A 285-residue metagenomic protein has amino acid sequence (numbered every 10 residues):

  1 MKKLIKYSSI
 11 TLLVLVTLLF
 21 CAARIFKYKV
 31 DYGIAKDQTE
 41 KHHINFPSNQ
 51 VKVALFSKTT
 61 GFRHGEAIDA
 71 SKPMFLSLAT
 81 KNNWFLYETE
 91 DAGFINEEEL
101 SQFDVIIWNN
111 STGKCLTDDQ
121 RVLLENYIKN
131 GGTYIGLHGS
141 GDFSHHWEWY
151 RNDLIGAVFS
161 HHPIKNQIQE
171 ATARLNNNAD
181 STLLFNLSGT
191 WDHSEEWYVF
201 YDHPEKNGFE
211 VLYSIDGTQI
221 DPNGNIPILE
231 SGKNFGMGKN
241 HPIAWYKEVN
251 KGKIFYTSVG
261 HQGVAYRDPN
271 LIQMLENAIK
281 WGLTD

Functional and structural regions predicted by a protein language model:
M1-T17: N-terminal Sec-pathway targeting helices
Y7, L13, A22-S48, Q219-D221 (+2 more regions): Extracellular ligand-binding/catalytic regions of CAZymes and related secreted enzymes and adhesion modules
N49-F62: Short beta-strand segments enriched in small/hydrophobic residues
T59-F62, A92-I95, S111-C115, Y134 (+5 more regions): Solvent-exposed loop/turn segments at secondary-structure junctions within structured extracellular/periplasmic domains
G65-S144: Helical hinge/lid and interdomain linker segments adjacent to catalytic or ligand-binding clefts that mediate domain
A70-M74, Q102, D119, L123 (+4 more regions): Extracytoplasmic/secreted proteins, especially bacterial periplasmic and envelope-associated proteins
K114-G189: A glycine-rich, often tryptophan-bearing local segment used as a flexible ligand/cofactor-contacting loop or short
I168-N250: Catalytic beta-strand/loop cores that center a nucleophilic Ser/Cys/Thr and support acyl-enzyme chemistry
